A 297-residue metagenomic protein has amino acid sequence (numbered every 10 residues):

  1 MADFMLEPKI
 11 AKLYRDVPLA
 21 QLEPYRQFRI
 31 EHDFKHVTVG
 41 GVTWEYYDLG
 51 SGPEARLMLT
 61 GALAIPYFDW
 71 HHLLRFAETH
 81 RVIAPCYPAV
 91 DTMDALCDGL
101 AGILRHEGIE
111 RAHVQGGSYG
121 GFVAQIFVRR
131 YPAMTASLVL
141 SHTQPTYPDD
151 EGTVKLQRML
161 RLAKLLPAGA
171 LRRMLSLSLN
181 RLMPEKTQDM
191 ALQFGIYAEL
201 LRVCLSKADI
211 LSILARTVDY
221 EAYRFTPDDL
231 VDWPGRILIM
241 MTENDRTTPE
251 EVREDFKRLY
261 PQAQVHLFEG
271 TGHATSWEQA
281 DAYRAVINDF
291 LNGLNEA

Functional and structural regions predicted by a protein language model:
T38-D91: Conserved HGGG/HGGXW glycine-rich cap/lid loop of the alpha/beta-hydrolase fold
L74, I83-Q115, Y119, A285: Active-site loop/oxyanion-hole signature of alpha/beta-hydrolase fold enzymes
G121-P132, L138: Short glycine-enriched nucleophile-adjacent loop and the immediately C-terminal alpha-helix near the catalytic center
R129, S137-P167: Flexible "cap/lid" loop of the alpha/beta hydrolase fold
D149-T153, G169-V231: Conserved alpha/beta-hydrolase catalytic His-Asp/Glu region
W233, I239-M241: Short beta-strand/loop motif that positions the catalytic acidic residue of the alpha/beta-hydrolase fold
R246-V252: Conserved alpha/beta-hydrolase "acid-adjacent" motif
T271-R284: Catalytic histidine-centered segment of alpha/beta-hydrolase-like enzymes
